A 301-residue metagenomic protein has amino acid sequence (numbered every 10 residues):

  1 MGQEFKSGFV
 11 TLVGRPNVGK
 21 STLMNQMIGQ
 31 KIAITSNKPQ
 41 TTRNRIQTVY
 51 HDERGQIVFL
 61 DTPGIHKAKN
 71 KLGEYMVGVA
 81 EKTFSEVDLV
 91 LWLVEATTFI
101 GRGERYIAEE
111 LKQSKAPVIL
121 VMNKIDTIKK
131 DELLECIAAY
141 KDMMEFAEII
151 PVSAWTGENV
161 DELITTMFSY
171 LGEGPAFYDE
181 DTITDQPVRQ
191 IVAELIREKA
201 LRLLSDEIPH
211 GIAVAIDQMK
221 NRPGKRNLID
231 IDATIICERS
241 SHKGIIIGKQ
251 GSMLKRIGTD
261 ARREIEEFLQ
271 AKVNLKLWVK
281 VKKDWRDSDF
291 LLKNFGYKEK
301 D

Functional and structural regions predicted by a protein language model:
M1-E86: Conserved G1/Walker A P-loop phosphate-binding module
G19, N159, M253: Conserved glycine(s) of the Walker
Q30, V49, E53, A68 (+10 more regions): Conserved, well-folded catalytic cores of nucleic-acid-processing and energy-transducing macromolecular machines
T42, H66-K67, I100, I128-K129 (+1 more regions): Catalytic P-loop NTPase motifs of RecA-like helicase/translocase cores
Y50-Q56, G78-I149, K220-K225: Conserved C-terminal guanine-recognition region of P-loop GTPase G domains, centered on the G4
D61, N123, S153: Active-site glycine-centered loops adjacent to acidic/histidine catalytic or metal-binding residues that shape
A116-P117, D126-P187: Canonical P-loop GTPase G-domain recognition
V188-D301: P-loop NTP-binding site
